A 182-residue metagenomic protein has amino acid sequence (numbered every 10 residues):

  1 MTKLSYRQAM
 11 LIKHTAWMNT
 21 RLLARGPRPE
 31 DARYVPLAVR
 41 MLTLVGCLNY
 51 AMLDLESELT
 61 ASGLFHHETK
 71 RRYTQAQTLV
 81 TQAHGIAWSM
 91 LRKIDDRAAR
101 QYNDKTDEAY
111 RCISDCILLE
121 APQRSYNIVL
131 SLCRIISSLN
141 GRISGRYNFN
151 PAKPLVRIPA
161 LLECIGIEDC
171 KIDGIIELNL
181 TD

Functional and structural regions predicted by a protein language model:
S5-N179: Long, low-complexity or tandemly repetitive, helically biased scaffold regions used for multimeric assembly/adhesion
